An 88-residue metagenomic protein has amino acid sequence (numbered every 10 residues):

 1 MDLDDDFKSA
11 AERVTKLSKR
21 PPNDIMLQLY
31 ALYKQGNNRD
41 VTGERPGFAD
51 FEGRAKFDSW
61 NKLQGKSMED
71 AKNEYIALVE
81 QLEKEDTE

Functional and structural regions predicted by a protein language model:
M1-E88: A charge-rich, low-complexity, intrinsically flexible signal that marks solvent-exposed coils, linkers, repeats
